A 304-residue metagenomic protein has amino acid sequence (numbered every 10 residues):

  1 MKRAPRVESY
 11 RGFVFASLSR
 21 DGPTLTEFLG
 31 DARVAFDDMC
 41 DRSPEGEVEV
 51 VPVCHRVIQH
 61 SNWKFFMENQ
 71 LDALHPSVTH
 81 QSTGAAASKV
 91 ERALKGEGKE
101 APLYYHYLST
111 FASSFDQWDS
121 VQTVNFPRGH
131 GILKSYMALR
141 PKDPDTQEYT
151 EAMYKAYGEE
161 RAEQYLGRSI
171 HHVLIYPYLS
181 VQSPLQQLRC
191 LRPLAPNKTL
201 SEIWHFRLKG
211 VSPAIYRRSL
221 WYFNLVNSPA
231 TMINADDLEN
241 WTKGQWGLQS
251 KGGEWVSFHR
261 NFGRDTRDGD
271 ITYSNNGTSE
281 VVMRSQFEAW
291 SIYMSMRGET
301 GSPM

Functional and structural regions predicted by a protein language model:
K2: Phosphate/diphosphate-binding loops
P5-M304: C-terminal catalytic domain of Rieske-type non-heme iron oxygenases
